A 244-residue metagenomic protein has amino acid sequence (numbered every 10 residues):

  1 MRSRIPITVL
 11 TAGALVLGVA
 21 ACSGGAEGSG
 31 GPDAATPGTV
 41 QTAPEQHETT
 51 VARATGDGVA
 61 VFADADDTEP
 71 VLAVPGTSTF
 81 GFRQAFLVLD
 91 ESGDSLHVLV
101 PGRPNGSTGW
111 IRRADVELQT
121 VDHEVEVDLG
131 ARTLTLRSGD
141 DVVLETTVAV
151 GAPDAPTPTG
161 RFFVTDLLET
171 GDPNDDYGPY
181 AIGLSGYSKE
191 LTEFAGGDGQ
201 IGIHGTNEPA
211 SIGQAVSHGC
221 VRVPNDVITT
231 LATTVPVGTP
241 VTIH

Functional and structural regions predicted by a protein language model:
M1-L10: Bacterial N-terminal signal peptides that target proteins for export
G18-A21: C-terminal motif of bacterial Sec signal peptides marking the signal peptidase cleavage site
S23-A26: Bacterial signal peptide processing site
G31-T49, P101-V127: Boundary regions of SH3-family modules and the immediately adjacent low-complexity/disordered segments in eukaryotic
G38-L87: Beta-loop motif signature
G38-T39, D115-E124, A152, R161 (+2 more regions): Exported/periplasmic cell-wall-interacting domains
A65, S92, V100-P104, D115 (+6 more regions): A mature extracytoplasmic/lumenal domain signature
S78-A114: SH3/SH3-like beta-barrel superfamily modules
